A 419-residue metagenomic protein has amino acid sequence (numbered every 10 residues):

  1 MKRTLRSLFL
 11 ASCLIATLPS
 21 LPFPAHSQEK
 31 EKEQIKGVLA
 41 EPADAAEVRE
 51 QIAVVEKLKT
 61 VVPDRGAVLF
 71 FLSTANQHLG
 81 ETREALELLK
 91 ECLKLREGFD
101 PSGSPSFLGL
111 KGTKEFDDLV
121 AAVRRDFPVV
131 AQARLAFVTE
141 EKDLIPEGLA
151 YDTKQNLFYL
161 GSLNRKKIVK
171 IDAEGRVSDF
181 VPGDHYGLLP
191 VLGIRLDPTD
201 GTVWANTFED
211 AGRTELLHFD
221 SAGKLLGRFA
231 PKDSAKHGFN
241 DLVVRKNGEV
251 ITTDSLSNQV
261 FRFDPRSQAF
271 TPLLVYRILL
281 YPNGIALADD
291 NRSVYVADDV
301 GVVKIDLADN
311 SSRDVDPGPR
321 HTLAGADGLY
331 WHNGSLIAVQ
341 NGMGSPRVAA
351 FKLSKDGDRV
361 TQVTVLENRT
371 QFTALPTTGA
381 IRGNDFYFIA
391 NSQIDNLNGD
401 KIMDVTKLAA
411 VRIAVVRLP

Functional and structural regions predicted by a protein language model:
G37-V38, L72: Structural register within alpha-helical repeat arrays
G98-V123: TPR/TPR-like alpha-solenoid helical repeat scaffolds
P128-V130, L135-V169, A409: Beta-strand-rich domains and repeat architectures in extracellular enzymes and scaffolds, especially beta-propellers
E140-Q155, L163, H185-F208, K232-V250 (+4 more regions): Beta-rich, blade/repeat-based domains predominating in secreted/periplasmic proteins but also intracellular
L163, F208-D210, S255-S257, A297-D299 (+3 more regions): Short loop/turn segments immediately following the C-termini of beta-strands
I171-R176, D220-K224, D264-Q268, D306-N310 (+2 more regions): Short loop/turn segments that connect beta-strands within beta-propeller blades
